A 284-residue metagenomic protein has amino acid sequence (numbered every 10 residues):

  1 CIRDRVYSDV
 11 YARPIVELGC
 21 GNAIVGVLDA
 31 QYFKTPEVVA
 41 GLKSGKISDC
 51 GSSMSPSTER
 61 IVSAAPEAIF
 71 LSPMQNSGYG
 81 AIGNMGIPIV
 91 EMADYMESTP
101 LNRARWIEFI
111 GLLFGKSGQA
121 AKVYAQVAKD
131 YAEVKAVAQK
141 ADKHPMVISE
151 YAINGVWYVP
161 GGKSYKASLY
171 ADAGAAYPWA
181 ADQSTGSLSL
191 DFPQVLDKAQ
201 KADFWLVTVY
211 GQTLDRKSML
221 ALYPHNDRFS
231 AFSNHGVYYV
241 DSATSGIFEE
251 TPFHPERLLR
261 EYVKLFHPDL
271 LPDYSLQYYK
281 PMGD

Functional and structural regions predicted by a protein language model:
R3-A64, A68-M74: A short, structured surface patch at a secondary-structure boundary
D9-E17, E59-S63, G80, A104-E108 (+12 more regions): Solvent-exposed, polar/charged alpha-helical surfaces in well-ordered, non-transmembrane soluble domains, broadly
A12-E17, K34-P36, G155-P160, G246-E249: Short, solvent-exposed loop/turn elements at domain surfaces
C20, M85-I87, A173-G174, S233: Short, structured coil segments at secondary-structure junctions
A40-D49, A173-G186, A231: A local structural motif
A68-V156, A180-A181, A243-D284: Extracytoplasmic substrate-binding proteins
V134-S218: Flexible, glycine-rich surface segments
W179-A180, T185-L270, Y274-G283: C-terminal soluble interaction/assembly domains
